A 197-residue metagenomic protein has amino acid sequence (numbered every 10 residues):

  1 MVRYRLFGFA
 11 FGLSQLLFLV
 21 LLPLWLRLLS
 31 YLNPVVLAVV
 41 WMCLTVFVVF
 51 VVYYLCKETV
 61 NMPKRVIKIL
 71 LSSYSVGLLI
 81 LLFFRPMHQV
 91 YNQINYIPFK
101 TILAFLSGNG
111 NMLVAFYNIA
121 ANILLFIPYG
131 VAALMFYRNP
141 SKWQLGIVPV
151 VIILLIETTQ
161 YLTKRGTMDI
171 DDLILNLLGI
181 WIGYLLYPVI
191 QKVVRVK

Functional and structural regions predicted by a protein language model:
M1-K164, I170, L185-K197: Bulky hydrophobic segments
